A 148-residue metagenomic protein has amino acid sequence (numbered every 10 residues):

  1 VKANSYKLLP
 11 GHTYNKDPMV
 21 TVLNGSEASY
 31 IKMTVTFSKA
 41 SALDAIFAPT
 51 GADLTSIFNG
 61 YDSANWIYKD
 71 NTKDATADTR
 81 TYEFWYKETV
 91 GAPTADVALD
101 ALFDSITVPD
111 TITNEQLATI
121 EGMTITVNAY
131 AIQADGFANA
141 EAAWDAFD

Functional and structural regions predicted by a protein language model:
V1-D148: Surface-exposed, hydrophilic segments of mature proteins
